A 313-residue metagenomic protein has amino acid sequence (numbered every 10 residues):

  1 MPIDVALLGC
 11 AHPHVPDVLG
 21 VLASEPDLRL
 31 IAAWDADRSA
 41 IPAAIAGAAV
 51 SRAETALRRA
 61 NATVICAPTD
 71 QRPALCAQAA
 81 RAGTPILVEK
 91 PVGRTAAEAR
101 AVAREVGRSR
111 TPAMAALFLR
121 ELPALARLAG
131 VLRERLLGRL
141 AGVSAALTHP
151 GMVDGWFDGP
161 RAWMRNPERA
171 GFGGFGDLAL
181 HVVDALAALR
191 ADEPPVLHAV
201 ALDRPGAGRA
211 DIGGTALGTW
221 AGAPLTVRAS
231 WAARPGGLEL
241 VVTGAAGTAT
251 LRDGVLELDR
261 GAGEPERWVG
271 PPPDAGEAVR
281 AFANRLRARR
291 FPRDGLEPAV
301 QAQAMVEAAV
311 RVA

Functional and structural regions predicted by a protein language model:
M1-I45: N-terminal Rossmann-like dinucleotide-binding module
M1-P2, L7-L8, A62-I65, A281-A313: C-terminal helix-rich "cap/oligomerization" subdomain common to oxidoreductases
P13, W268-R280: Active-site loop of classical SDR/Rossmann-like NAD(P)-dependent oxidoreductases, centered on the catalytic Tyr-X3-Lys
I45-A103: Beta-loop-alpha module in the N-terminal Rossmann-like domain of NAD(P)-dependent dehydrogenases, especially those
V88-E89, A113-A115, L251: Hydrophobic residues in well-ordered beta-strands that form the structural core
A101-L119, R139-A141: Rossmann-fold dehydrogenase core element
L122-H198, R204-G206: Predominantly a Rossmann-like dinucleotide-binding segment in NAD(P)-dependent oxidoreductases
V183-V255, R280-R290: Contiguous beta-strand/loop segments that form the cofactor/metal-binding neighborhood of enzyme cores
